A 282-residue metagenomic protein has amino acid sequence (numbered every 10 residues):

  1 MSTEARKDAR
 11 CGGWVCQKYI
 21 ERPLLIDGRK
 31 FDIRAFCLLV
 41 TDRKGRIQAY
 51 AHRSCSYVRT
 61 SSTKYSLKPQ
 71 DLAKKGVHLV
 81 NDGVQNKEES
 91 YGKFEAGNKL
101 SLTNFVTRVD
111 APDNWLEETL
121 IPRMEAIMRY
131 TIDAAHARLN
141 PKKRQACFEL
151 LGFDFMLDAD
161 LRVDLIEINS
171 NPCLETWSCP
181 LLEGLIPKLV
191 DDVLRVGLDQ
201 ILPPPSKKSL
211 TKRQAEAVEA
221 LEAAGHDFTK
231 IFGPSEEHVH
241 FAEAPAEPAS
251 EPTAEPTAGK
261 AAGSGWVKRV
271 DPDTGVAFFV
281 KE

Functional and structural regions predicted by a protein language model:
M1-L150, D158-L165, N169, P180 (+2 more regions): Catalytic core of tubulin tyrosine ligase-like
R34, D154, V276: Conserved beta-strand and immediately adjacent loop positions that scaffold enzyme active sites
K75, D82, Y91, A96 (+5 more regions): Feature targets compositionally biased, intrinsically disordered low-complexity regions with long contiguous runs
N114, L194, D199-G259: Long, low-complexity intrinsically disordered regulatory regions
C173-E175: Short Cys/His-based metal-binding microdomains
A246-E282: WW-domain-binding short linear motifs
